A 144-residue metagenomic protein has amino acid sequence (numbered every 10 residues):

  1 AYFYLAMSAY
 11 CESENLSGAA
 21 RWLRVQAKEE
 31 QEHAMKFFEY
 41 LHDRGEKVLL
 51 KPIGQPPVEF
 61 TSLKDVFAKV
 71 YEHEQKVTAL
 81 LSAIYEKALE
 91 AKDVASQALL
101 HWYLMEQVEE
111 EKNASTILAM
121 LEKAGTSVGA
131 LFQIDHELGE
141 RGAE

Functional and structural regions predicted by a protein language model:
A1-E144: Iron-associated oxidoreductase/ferritin-like identity signal
